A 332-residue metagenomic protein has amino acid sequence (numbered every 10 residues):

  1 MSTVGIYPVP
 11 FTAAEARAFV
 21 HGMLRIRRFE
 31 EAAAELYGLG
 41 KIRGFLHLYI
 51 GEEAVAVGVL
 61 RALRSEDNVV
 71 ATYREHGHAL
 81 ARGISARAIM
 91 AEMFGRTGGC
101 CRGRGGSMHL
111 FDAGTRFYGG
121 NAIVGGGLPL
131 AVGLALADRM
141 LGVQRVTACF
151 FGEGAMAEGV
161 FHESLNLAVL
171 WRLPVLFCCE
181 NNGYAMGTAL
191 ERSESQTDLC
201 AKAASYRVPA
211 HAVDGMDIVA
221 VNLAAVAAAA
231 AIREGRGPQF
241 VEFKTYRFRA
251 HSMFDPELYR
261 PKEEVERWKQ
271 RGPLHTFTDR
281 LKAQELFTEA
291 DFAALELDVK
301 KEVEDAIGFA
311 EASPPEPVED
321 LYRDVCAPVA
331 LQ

Functional and structural regions predicted by a protein language model:
M1-V55, F243, R249, M253-Q332: Conserved acidic/glycine
V4-G5, V9-P10, R17-A18, G22-M23 (+15 more regions): Mixed-charge, polar/low-complexity N-terminal
E31-A34, K41-W171, R192-S195, C200 (+1 more regions): Cofactor-binding active-site loop characterized by glycine-rich and histidine/acidic residues
A79-A81, G187, H251, D320: Short acidic, gly/pro-rich beta-turn/loop elements at beta-sheet edges and active-site/ligand-binding grooves
R116-A312: Glycine-rich ThDP/TPP pyrophosphate-binding loop and its adjacent helix/strand module within ThDP-dependent enzymes
